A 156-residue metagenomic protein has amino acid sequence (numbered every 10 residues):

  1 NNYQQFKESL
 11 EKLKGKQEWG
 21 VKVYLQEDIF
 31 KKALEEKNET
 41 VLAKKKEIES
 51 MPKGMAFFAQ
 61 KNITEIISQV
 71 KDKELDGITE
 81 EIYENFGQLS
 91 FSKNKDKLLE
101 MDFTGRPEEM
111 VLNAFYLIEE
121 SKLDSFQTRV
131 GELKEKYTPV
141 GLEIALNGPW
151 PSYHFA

Functional and structural regions predicted by a protein language model:
N1-E109, L123-A156: Long, contiguous binding/interaction regions
V111-N113: Short, solvent-exposed beta-strand edge segments and adjacent coil->beta transition regions
F115-L117: Short hydrophobic/aromatic beta-strand micro-patches that form the beta-sheet surface supporting nucleotide- or nucleic
